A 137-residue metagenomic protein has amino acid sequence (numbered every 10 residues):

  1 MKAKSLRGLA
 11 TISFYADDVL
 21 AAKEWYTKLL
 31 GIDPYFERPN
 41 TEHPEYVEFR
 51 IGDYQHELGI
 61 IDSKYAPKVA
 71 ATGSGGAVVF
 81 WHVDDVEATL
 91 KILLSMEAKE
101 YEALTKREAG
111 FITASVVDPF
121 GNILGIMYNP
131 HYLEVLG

Functional and structural regions predicted by a protein language model:
M1-A10, I32-H82, L90-V117, Y128-G137: Vicinal oxygen chelate
A21, A88: Residue-level recognition of oxygen-bearing side chains
A22-T27, L93, G121: Conserved active-site tyrosine of GNAT-family acetyltransferases
I123-I126: Short glycine-/small-residue motifs
